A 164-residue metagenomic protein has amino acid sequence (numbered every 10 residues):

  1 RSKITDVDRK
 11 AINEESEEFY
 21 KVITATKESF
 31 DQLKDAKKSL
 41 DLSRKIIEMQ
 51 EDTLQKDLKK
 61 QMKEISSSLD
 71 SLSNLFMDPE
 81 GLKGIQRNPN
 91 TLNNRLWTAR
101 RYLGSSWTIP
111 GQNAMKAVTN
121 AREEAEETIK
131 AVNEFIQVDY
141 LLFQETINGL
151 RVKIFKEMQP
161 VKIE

Functional and structural regions predicted by a protein language model:
R1-K21: Low-complexity, Pro/Ser/Thr- and charge-rich linker/hinge segments at domain boundaries
E18-E164: Mature extracytoplasmic or organellar-lumen-exposed domains after removal of signal/transit peptides
